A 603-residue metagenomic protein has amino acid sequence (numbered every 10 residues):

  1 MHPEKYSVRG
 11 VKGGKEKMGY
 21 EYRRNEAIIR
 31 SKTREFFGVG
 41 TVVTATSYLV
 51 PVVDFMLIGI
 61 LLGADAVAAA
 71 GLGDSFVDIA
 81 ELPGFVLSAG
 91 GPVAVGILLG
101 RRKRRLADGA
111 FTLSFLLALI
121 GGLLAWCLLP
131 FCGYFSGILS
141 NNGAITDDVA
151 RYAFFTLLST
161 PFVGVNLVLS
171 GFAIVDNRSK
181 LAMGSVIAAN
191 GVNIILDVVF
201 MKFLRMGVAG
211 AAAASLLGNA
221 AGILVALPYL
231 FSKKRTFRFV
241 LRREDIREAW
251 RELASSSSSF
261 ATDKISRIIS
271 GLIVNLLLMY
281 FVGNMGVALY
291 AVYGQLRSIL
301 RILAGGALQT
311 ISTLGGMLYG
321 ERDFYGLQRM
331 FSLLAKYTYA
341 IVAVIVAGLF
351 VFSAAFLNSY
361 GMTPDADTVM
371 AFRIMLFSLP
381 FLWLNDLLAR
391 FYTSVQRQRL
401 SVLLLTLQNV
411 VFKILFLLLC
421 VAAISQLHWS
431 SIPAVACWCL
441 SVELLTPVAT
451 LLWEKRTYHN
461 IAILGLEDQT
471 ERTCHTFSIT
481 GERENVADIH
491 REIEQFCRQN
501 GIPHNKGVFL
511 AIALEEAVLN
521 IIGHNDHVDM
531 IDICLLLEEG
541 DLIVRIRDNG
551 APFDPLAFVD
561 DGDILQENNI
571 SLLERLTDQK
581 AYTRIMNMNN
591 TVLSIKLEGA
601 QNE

Functional and structural regions predicted by a protein language model:
Y6, G10-G40, V95-S159, V208-S255 (+2 more regions): Short alpha-helical transmembrane segments in multi-pass integral membrane proteins
G40-V93, S159-V163, A254-M317, V342-I345 (+1 more regions): Transmembrane helix-bundle signature of multi-pass secondary active exporters and lipid flippases
V67-A125, N166-V175, L289-A347, D386-Q396 (+1 more regions): Small-residue-rich hydrophobic transmembrane alpha-helices
L129, L181-M206, A220-Y229, I345 (+3 more regions): Alpha-helical transmembrane segments of multi-pass membrane transporters and transport-associated inner-membrane enzymes
F172-V198, A209, A213-L216, A307 (+3 more regions): Alpha-helical transmembrane segments of multi-pass membrane transporters/permeases
R456-A511: Bergerat-fold GHKL ATPase/HATPase_c domain
H504-D529: Conserved ATP-binding N-box helix of the HATPase_c
I543-I570: Glycine-rich/acidic phosphate-handling loop/turn and adjacent ATP-lid/helix of nucleotide-binding kinase/ATPase domains
